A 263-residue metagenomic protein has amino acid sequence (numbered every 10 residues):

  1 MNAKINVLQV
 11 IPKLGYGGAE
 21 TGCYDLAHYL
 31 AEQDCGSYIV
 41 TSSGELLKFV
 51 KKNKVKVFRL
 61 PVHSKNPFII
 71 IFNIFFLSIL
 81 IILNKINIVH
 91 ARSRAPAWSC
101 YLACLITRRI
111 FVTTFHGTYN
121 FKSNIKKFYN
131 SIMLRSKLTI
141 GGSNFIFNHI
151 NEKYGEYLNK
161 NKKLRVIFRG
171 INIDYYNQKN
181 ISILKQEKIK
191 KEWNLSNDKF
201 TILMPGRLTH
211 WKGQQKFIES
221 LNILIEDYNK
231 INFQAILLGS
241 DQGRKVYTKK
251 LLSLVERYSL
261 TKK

Functional and structural regions predicted by a protein language model:
K4, Q9-G17, T21-F68, G155-K163 (+1 more regions): N-terminal strand-loop element at the rim of the active site of nucleotide-sugar-dependent glycosyltransferases
E20-D25, F200-E226, K249: A conserved mid-protein helix/loop that constitutes part of the nucleotide-sugar donor-binding site
I39-E45, I171, P205, Q234-K249: Glycosyltransferase donor-sugar binding loop
K56, G239, T248-K263: Nucleotide-activated donor-binding/catalytic signature segment of Leloir-type glycosyltransferases, i.e., the conserved
F68-F75, I110-V112, G117-S136, N148-Y157: Nucleotide-sugar donor phosphate/pyrophosphate-binding loop at the beta->alpha transition of glycosyltransferases
A91-A97, F115: Short His-centered aromatic/hydrophobic patch
S136-Q178: A short, active-site helix/loop in glycosyltransferases that binds the activated sugar's phosphate group
N177-L195, K250-S253: A short helix/loop element that forms part of the nucleotide-sugar donor recognition site in Leloir-type
